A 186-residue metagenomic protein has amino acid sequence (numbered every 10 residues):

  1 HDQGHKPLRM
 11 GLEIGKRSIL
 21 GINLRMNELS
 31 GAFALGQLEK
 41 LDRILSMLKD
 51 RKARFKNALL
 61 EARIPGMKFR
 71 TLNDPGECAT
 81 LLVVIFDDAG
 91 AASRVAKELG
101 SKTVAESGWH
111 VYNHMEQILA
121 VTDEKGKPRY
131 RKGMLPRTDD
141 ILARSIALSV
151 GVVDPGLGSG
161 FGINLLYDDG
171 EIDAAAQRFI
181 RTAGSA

Functional and structural regions predicted by a protein language model:
H1-M10, R54-N57, A62, A96-I146 (+2 more regions): Conserved PLP cofactor-binding pocket of PLP-dependent enzymes
H1-T80: Active-site region of PLP-dependent enzymes
A34, L38-K40, P75-G76, A89 (+2 more regions): Short, solvent-exposed loop/turn segments at secondary-structure junctions
R43, M47, D140, E171-A174: Alpha-helical initiation/capping and key positions within long helical/coiled-coil segments
V83-I85: Short hydrophobic/aromatic beta-strand micro-patches that form the beta-sheet surface supporting nucleotide- or nucleic
A89-A96, P155-I172: Short, conserved charged micro-motifs
S93-G100, A176-F179: Short amphipathic alpha-helices in soluble, non-transmembrane regions that often serve as interface/regulatory elements
E171-A186: Amphipathic terminal alpha-helices
